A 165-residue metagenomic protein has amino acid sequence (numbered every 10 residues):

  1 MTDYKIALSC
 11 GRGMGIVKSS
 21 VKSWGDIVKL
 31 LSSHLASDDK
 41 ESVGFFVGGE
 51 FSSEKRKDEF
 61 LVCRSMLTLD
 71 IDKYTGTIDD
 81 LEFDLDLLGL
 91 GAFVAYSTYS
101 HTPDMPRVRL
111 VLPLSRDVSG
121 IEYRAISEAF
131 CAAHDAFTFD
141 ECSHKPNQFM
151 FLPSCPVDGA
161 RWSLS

Functional and structural regions predicted by a protein language model:
M1-P106, P113-R124: Signature for HUH/AEP ssDNA processing cores
L8, V28, S127, T138 (+1 more regions): Generic alpha-helical secondary structure signal
E54-K55, K73-T77, D135, F139 (+1 more regions): Generic structural signal for short, solvent-exposed loop/turn connectors between secondary structure elements
L88-A92, E128-F139: A common structural junction motif
T102-P103, V118, F139-L164: Short, conserved secondary-structure transition motifs
R109, A125-F130: Alpha-helical scaffold elements adjacent to nucleotide-binding pockets in ATP/GTP-utilizing enzyme cores
